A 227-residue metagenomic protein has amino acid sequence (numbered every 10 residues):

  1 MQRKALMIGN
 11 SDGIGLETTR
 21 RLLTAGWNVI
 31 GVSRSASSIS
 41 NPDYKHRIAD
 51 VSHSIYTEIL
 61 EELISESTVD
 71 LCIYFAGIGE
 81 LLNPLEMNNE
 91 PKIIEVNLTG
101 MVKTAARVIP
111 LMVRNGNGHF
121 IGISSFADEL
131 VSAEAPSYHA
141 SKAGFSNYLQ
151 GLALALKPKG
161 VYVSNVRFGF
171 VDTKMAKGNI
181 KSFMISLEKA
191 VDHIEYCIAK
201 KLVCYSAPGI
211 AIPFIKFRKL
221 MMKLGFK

Functional and structural regions predicted by a protein language model:
S11-R20: N-terminal Rossmann NAD(P)H-binding glycine-rich loop of SDR-like oxidoreductase domains
F75-L81: Conserved NAD(P)H cofactor-binding loop of Rossmann-fold oxidoreductase domains
L82-E95: Short alpha-helical oligomerization interface
A105, S141: Active-site helix of classical SDR
S125: Residue(s) in the substrate-gating loop at a strand-loop-helix junction that position the organic substrate next
L130-P136, N179: Active-site loop immediately N-terminal to the catalytic Tyr-X3-Lys motif of short-chain dehydrogenase/reductase
N165, K177-K216: C-terminal helical subdomain
